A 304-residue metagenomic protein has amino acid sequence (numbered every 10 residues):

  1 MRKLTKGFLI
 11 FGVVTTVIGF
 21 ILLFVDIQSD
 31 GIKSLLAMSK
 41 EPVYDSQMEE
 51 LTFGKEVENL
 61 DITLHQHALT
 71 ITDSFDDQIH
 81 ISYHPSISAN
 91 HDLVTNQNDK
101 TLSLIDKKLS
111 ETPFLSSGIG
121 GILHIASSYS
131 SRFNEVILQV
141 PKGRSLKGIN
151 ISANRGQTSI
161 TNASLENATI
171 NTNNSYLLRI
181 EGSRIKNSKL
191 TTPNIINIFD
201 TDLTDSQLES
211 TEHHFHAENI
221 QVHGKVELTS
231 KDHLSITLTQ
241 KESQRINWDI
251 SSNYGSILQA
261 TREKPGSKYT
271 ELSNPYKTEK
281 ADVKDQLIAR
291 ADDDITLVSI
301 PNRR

Functional and structural regions predicted by a protein language model:
M1-L4: N-terminal Lys/Arg-rich, disordered targeting/topogenic segments
K6-D26: Hydrophobic membrane-insertion alpha-helices, especially the h-region of bacterial N-terminal signal peptides
S29-K107, E135-S152, Q157-L165, L178-R179 (+3 more regions): Short linear S-[DN]-x-LW-Φ motif typified by the pepsin-like aspartic protease active-site region
D45, S131-F133, T270-N274: Aromatic sugar-binding surface patches on proteins that engage polysaccharides or sugar-phosphate polymers
E56, H65, F75, R132-N134 (+16 more regions): Repetitive beta-strand solenoid architecture
K100-E111, T270-K280: Generic recognition of long tandem-repeat/solenoid scaffolds
T112-P141: Extended Gly/Ser/Thr-rich low-complexity repeat segments, especially those forming or decorating extracellular
S188-R304: Short, surface-exposed interaction patches in beta-rich subdomains that mediate adhesion/assembly near membranes
